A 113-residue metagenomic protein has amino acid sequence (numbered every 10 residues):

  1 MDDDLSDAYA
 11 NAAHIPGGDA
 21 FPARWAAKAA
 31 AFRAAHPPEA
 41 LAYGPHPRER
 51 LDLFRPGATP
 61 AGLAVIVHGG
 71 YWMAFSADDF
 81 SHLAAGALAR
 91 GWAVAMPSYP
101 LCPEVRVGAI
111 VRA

Functional and structural regions predicted by a protein language model:
D3-T59: N-terminal cap/lid segment of alpha/beta-hydrolase-fold proteins
R48, I66, M73-A74: Short, electropositive, low-hydrophobicity segments enriched in small/polar residues
T59, W72, C102: Glycine-/small-residue-rich active-site loops that bind phosphorylated ligands and cofactors
P60-G70: Short beta-strand element of the alpha/beta-hydrolase
F75-A84, A95-A113: Catalytic nucleophile-loop/oxyanion-hole region of alpha/beta-hydrolase and closely related hydrolase-like folds
